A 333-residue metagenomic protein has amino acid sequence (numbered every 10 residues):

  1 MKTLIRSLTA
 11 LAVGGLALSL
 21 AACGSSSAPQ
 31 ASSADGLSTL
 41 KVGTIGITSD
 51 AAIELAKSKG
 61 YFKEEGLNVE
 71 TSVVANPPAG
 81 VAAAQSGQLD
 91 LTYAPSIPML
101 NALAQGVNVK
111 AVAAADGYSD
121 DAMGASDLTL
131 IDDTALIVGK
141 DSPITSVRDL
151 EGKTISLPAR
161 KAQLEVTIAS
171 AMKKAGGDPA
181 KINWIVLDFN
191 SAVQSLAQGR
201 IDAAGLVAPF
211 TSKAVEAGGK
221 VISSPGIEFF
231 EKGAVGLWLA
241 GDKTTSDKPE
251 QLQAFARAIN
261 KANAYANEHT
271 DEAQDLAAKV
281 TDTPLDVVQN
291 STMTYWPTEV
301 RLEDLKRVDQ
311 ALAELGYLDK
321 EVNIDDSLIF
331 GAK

Functional and structural regions predicted by a protein language model:
M1-L11: Bacterial N-terminal signal peptides that target proteins for export
L18-A22: C-terminal motif of bacterial Sec signal peptides marking the signal peptidase cleavage site
G24-S26: Bacterial signal peptide processing site
S33-S170, K174: Short, glycine-/small- and polar/acidic-enriched structural segments that line small-molecule recognition paths
G36-L40, K63-V74, Q88-D90, K173-L187 (+3 more regions): A local structural motif
E64, S119-T129, I227-F230, W296-E303 (+1 more regions): Short, solvent-exposed loop/beta-turn-alpha elements that line the ligand-binding surface or hinge of extracytoplasmic
I97, A180-Q274: Pocket-lining segment of extracytoplasmic ligand-binding domains
S246-Y317: Secondary-structure end/capping motifs
